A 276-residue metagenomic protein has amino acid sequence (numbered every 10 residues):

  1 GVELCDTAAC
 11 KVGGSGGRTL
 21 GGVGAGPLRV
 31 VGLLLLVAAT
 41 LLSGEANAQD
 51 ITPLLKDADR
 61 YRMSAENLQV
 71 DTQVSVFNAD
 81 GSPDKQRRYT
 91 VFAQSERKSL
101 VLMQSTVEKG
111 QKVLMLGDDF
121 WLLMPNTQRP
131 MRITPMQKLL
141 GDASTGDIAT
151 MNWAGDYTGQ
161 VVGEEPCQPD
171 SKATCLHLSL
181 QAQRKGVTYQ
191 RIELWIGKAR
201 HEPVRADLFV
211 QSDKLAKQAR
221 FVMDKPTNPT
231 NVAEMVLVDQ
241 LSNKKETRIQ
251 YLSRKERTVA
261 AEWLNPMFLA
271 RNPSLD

Functional and structural regions predicted by a protein language model:
V12-A25: Compositionally biased, low-complexity flexible segments
V31-L41: Bacterial N-terminal signal peptides
L42-A48: Sec/Tat signal peptide C-region and signal peptidase I cleavage site
Q49-E66, Q73-V76, S82, G117-Q190 (+2 more regions): Flexible, processing/modification-adjacent segments and terminal tails in exported/periplasmic/extracellular proteins
D57-A58, Y89-A93, A219-P226: Extended lipid/amphipathic-ligand handling interfaces
V70-L100, Q104-V107: N-terminal, post-signal-peptide region of Sec/Tat-exported proteins
R132-I133, K172-P266: Gly/Pro-enriched, hydrophobic low-complexity segments that function as extracytoplasmic propeptides/linkers
